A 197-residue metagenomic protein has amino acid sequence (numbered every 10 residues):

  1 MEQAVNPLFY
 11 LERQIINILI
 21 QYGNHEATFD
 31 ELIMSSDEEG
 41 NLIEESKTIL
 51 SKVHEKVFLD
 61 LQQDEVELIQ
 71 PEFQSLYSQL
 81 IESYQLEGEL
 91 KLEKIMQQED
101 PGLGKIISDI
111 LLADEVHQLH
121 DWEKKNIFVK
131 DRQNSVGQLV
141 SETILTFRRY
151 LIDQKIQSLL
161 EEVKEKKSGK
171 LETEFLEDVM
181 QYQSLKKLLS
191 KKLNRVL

Functional and structural regions predicted by a protein language model:
M1, L68-I69, Y84-Q85, I127-L197: Short, small/acidic-rich helices and loops at N termini and domain boundaries of DNA replication/processing enzymes
M1-E93, A113, H117, W122: Non-catalytic protein-protein interaction segments used by genome-maintenance enzymes to assemble and couple activities
D30, K91-I95, I110, E174 (+1 more regions): Residue-level detector of alpha-helical recognition elements and their boundaries
I81, M96-P101, L112, K164 (+1 more regions): Short amphipathic alpha-helical surface patches that mediate protein-protein
G88-F147: Amphipathic alpha-helical segments at domain termini/boundaries
